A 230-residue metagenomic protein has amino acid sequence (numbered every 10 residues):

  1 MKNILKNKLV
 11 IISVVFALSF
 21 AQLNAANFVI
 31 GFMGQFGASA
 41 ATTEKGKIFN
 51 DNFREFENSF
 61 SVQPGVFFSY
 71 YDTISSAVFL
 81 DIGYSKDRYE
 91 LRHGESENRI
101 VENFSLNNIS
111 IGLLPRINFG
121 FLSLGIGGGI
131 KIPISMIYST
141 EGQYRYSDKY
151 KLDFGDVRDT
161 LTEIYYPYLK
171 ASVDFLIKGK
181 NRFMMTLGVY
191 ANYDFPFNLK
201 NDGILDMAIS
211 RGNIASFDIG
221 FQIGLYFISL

Functional and structural regions predicted by a protein language model:
K2-I11: Bacterial N-terminal signal peptides that target proteins for export
I11-S19: Bacterial N-terminal signal peptides
N24-V78, G224-L230: Short glycine/proline- and aromatic-enriched beta-strand/turn motifs that initiate or cap beta-hairpins
F32-M33, D81-G83, L187-Y190: Extended hydrophobic secondary-structure segments that form protein cores and membrane-embedded regions
F36-A40, F67-Y150, Y165-A171, F175-F183 (+2 more regions): Gram-negative (and chloroplast) outer-membrane scaffold detector with strong preference for beta-barrel transmembrane
T43-K45, I164-L230: Predominantly the C-terminal beta-signal and adjacent terminal strand-loop region of outer-membrane beta-barrel
D51-N58, R99-N107, L152-Y165, A208-A215: Replace "Gram-negative outer membrane beta-barrel proteins" with "bacterial and organellar outer membrane beta-barrel
